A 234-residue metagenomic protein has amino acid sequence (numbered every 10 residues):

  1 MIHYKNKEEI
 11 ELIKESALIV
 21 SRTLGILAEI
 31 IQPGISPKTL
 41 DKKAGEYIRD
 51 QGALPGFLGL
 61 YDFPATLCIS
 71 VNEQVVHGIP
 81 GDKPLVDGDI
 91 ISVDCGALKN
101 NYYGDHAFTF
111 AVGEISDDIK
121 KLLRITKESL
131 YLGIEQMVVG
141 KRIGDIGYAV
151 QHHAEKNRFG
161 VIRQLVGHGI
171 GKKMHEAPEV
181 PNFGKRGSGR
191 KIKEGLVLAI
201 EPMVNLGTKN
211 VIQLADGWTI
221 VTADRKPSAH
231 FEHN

Functional and structural regions predicted by a protein language model:
M1-N234: Active-site neighborhoods and metal-handling regions in enzymes and metal-associated proteins
